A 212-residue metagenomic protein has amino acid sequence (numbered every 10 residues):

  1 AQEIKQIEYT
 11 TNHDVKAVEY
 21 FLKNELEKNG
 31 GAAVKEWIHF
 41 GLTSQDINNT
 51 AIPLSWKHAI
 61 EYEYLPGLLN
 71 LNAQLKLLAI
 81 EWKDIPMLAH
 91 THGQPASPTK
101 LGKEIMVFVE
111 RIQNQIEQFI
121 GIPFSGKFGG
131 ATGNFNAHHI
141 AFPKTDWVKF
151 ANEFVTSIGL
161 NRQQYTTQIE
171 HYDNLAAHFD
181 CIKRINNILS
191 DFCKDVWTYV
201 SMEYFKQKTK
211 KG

Functional and structural regions predicted by a protein language model:
A1-F135, F142-E153: A helix-coil-helix interface module used to build multimeric assemblies and to scaffold catalytic/cofactor sites
Y9, Y20, Y62-Y64, Y165 (+3 more regions): Sequence-level detector for tyrosine residue identity
A33-V34, P86, Y165, E203 (+1 more regions): Secondary-structure transition/capping residues
A79, K83, I158, T209-K211: Short, small-residue-rich loop/turn micro-motifs
Q115, N161, Q168-G212: Glycine-rich anion/phosphate-binding loop at the beta-strand->alpha-helix junction
V148-Q168, Y172: Active-site-adjacent "gating/activation" loops or surface patches in catalytic cores
